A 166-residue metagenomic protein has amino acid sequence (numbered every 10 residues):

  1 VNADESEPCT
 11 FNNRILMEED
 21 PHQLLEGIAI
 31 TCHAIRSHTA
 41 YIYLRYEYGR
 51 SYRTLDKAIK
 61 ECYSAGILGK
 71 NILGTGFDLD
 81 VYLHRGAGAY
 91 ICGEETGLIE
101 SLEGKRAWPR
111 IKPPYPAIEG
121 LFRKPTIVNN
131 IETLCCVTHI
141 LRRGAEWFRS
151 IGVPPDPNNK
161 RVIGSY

Functional and structural regions predicted by a protein language model:
V1-P21: Glycine-rich phosphate/pyrophosphate-binding loop regions near the starts of catalytic domains
N12, Q23, G27, R149-V153: Well-ordered, non-transmembrane segments within structured domains
M17, L44, T126-N129: Glycine- and other small-residue-rich loops at beta-strand/loop junctions that grip anionic moieties
D20-A34: Histidine-anchored nucleotide/phosphate-binding helix
A34-I35, A65: Alpha-helix C-cap/termination motif
T39-Y46: Short internal beta-strands
G49: Metallocofactor- and cofactor-centric catalytic cores in central/energy metabolism, strongly enriched
Y52-Y166: Hydrophobic alpha-helical positions that pack around
